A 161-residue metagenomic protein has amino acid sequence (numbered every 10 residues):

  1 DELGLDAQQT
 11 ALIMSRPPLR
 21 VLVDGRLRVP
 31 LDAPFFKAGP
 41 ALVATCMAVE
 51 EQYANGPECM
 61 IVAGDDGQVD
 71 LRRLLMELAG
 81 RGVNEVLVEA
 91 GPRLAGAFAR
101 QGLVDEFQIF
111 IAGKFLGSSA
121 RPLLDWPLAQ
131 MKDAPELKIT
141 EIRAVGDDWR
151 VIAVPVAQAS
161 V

Functional and structural regions predicted by a protein language model:
D1-V161: Enzymes that bind and transform nitrogen-containing heteroaromatic metabolites
